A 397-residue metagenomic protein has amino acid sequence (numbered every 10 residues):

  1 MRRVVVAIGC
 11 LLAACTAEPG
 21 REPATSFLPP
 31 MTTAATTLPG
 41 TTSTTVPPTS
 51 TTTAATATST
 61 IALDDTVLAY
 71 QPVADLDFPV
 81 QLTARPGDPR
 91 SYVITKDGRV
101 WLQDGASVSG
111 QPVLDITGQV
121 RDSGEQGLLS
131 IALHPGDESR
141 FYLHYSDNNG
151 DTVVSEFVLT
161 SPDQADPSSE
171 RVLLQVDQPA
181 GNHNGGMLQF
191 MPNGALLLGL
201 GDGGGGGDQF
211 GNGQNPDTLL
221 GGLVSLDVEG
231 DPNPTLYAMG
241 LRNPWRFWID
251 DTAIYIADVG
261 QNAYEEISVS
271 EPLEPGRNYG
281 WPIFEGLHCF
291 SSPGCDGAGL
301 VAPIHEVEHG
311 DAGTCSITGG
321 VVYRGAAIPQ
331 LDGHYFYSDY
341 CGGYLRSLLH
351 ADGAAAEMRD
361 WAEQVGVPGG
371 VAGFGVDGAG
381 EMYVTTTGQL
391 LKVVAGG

Functional and structural regions predicted by a protein language model:
R2-I8, Y279: Sec-dependent signal peptide recognition, specifically the positively charged N-region followed immediately by
L12-A14: C-terminal motif of bacterial Sec signal peptides marking the signal peptidase cleavage site
P19-G20, I61-G207, R246-Y264, G313-D352 (+1 more regions): Acidic, Gly/Ser/Thr-rich repeat motifs that build Ca2+-stabilized beta-propeller blades
A24-I61: Extracellular mucin-like PTS domains
Q111-Q126, S169-G185, L219, V224-Y237 (+2 more regions): Surface-exposed loop and turn segments in beta-propeller and other repeat-based domains that flank or scaffold
V154-P162, N212-V228, S270-E271: Beta-propeller blade signature
A257-G260, S270-L273, R277-I328, D332 (+1 more regions): Extracellular protease catalytic domains of secreted zymogens
A354-G378: Conserved blade-ending motifs and adjacent loop-strand segments that build the rim/top face of beta-propeller domains
